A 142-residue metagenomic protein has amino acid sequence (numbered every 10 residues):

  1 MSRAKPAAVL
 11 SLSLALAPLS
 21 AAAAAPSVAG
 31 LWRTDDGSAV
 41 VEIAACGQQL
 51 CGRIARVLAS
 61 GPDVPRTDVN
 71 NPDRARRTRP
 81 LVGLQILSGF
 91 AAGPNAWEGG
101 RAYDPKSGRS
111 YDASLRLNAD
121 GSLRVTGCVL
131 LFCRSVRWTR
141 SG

Functional and structural regions predicted by a protein language model:
M1-K5: Positively charged n-region of N-terminal signal peptides that target proteins for export
P6-A8, G30: Short helix-onset patch at the extreme N-terminus, typifying the N->h transition of secretory signal peptides
V9-P18: Bacterial N-terminal signal peptides
A22-L31, C133: N-terminal helix-cap/turn-to-beta initiation motif at the start of protein domains
V28-A29, D35-K106, S110-Y111: Central antiparallel beta-sheet cores of small beta-barrel/beta-sandwich binding domains
D112-L115, S122-S135: Short, exposed beta-strand-loop hairpins at the edges of beta-sheets in extracellular/periplasmic proteins
S141-G142: Short, solvent-exposed mixed-charge patches
